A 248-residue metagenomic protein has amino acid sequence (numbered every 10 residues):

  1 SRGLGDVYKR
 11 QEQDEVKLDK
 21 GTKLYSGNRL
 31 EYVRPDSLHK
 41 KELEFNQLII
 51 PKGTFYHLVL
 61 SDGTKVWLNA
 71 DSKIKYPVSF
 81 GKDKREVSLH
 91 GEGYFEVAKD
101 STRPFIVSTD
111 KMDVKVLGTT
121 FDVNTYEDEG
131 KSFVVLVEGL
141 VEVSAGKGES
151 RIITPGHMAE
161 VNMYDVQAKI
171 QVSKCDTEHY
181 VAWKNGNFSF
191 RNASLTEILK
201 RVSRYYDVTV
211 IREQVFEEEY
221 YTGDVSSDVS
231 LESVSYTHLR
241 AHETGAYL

Functional and structural regions predicted by a protein language model:
S1-A246: A residue-level detector for the "anchor" residue at the start of short, highly conserved motifs
